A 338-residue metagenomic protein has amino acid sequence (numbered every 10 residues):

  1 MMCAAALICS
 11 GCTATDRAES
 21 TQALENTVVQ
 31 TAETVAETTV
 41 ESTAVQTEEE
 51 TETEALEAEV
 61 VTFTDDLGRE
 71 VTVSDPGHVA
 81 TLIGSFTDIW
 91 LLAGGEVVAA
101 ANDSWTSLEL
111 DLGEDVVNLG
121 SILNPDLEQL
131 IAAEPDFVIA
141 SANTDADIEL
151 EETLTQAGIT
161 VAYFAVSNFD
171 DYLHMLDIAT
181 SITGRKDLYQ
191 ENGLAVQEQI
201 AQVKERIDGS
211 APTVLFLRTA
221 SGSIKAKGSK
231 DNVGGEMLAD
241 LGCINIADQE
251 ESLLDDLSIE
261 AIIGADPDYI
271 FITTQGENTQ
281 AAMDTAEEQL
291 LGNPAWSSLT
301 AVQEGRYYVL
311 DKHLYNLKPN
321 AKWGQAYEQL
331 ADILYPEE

Functional and structural regions predicted by a protein language model:
M1-R17: Sec-dependent N-terminal signal peptides of Gram-positive bacterial secreted proteins and lipoproteins
C12-S85, K186-L215, T274, D332-E338: Bacterial Sec-exported substrate-binding components of ABC uptake systems
D65-L67, V117-L127, E250-S258: Short helix-initiation/N-cap motifs at beta->coil->alpha
L82-A133, F137-N143: A short, structured surface patch at a secondary-structure boundary
S104-T106, A226-D255: Alpha-helical, coiled-coil/dimerization segments enriched in small aliphatic residues
L127-A140, I159, I259-I272: Proline-aspartate-enriched helix->loop->beta-strand connector
A146-E149, A165-I178, A211-V233: Extracytoplasmic ligand-binding site segments that recognize negatively charged/polar headgroups
L173-S181, D187-E191, K204, I272-E338: Structured C-terminal subdomain patch of bacterial secreted/periplasmic proteins
